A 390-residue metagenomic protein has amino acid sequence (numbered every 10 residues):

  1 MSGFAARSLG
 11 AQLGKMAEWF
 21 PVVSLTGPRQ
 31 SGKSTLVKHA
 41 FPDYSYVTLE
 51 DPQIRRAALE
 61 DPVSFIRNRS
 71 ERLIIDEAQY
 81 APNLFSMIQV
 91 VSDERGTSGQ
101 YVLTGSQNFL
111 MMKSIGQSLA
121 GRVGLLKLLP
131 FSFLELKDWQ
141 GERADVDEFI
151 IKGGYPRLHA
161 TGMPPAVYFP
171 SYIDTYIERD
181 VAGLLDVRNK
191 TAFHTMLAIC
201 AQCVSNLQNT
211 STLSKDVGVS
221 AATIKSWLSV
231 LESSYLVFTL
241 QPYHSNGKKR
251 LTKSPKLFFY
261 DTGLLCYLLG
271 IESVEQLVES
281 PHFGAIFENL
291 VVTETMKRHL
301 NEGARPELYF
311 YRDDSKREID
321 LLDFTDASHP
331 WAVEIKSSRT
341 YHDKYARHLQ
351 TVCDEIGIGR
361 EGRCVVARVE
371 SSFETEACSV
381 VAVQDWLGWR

Functional and structural regions predicted by a protein language model:
M1-G14: N-terminal pre-Walker A segment at the start of P-loop NTPase domains
L25: Hydrophobic anchor at the beta1->P-loop junction of P-loop NTPases
K33: Conserved lysine of the Walker
L36: Hydrophobic positions on the alpha1 helix immediately C-terminal to the Walker A/P-loop
F85-L103, Q107, Q117: Conserved catalytic/switch belt of AAA+ P-loop NTPases
F109-G124, Q140: Short regulatory helix/loop adjacent to the ATP-binding pocket of P-loop NTPases
M163-P330: Accessory nucleic acid-recognition modules appended to NTPase machines
R368-R390: Domain-level recognition of nuclease-like catalytic cores that cleave nucleotide substrates
